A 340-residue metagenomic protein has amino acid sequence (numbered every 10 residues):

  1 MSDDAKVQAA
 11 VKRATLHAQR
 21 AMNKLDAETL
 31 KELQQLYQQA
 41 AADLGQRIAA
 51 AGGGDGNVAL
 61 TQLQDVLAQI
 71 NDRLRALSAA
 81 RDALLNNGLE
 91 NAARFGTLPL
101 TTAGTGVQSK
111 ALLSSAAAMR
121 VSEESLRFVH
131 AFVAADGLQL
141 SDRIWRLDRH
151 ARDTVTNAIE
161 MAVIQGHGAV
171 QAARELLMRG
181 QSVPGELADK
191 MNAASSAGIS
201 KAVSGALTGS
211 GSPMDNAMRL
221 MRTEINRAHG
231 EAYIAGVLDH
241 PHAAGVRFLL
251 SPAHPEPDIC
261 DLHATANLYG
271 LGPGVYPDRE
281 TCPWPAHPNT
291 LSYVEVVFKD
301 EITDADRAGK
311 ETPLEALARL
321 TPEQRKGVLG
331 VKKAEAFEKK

Functional and structural regions predicted by a protein language model:
M1-V203, F298-K340: N-terminal leader/targeting and assembly helices and adjacent pre-domain segments
K201-A308: Acidic, glycine-rich two-metal-ion catalytic cores of nucleic acid-processing enzymes
